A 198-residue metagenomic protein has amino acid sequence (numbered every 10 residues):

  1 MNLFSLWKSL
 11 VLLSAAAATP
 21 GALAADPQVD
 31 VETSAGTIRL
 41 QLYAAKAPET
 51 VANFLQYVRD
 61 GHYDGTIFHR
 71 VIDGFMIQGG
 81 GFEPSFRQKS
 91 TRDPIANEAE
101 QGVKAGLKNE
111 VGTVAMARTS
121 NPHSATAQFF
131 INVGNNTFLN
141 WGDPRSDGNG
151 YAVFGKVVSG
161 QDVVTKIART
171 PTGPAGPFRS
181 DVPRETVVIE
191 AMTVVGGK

Functional and structural regions predicted by a protein language model:
L3-W7, L13, G21-K198: Cyclophilin-like peptidyl-prolyl cis-trans isomerases
